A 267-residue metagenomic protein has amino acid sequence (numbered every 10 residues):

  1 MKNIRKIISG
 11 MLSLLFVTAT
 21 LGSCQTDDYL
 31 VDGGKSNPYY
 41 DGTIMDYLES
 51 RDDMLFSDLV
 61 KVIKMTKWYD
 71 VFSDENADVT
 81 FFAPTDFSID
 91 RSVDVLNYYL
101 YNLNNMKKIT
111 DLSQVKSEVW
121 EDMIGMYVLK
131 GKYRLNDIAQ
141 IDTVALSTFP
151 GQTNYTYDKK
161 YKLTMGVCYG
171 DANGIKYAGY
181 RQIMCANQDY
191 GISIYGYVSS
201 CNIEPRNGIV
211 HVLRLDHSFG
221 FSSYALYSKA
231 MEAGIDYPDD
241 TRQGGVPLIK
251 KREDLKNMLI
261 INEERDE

Functional and structural regions predicted by a protein language model:
M1-C24: Sec-dependent bacterial lipoprotein signal peptides
G22-E267: Mature, structured domains of secreted/extracytosolic soluble proteins
